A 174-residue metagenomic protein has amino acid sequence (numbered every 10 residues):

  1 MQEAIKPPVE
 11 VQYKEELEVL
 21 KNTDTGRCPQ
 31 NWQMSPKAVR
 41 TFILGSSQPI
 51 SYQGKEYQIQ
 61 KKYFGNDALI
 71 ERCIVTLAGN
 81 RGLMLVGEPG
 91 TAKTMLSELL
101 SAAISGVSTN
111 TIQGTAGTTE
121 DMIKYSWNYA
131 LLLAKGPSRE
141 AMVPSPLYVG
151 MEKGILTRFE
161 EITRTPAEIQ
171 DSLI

Functional and structural regions predicted by a protein language model:
Q2-I174: AAA+ P-loop NTPase catalytic core and its hallmark functional loops
